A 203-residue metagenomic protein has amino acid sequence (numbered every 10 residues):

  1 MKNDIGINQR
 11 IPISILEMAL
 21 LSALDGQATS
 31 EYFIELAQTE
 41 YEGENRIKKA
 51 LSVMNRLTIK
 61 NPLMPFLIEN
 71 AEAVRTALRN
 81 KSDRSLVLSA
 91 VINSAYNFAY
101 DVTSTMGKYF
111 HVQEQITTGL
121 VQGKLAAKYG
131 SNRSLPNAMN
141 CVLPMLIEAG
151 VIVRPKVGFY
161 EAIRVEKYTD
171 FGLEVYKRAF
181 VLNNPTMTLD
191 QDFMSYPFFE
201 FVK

Functional and structural regions predicted by a protein language model:
M1-S89, I116: Eukaryotic partner-binding/assembly regions in large regulatory complexes
I11-A23, V87-Q115, T169-M187: Positively charged, polyanion-binding regions of nucleic-acid-associated proteins
A28-I34, V112-A126, P185-F199: Short acidic, hydrophobic short linear motifs in intrinsically disordered regions
Y41, N93, Y129-G130: Generic amphipathic alpha-helical segments used as scaffolds and interaction surfaces in large, multi-domain proteins
N45-A50, N132-I147, E200-K203: Short amphipathic alpha-helical interaction segments
T103-S131, N137, C141, I147: Charged linear interaction tracts used for macromolecular binding and regulation
L146-V157: A short, conserved structural fragment
P155-K203: Accessory, usually C-terminal, subdomains that scaffold auxiliary metal cofactors
